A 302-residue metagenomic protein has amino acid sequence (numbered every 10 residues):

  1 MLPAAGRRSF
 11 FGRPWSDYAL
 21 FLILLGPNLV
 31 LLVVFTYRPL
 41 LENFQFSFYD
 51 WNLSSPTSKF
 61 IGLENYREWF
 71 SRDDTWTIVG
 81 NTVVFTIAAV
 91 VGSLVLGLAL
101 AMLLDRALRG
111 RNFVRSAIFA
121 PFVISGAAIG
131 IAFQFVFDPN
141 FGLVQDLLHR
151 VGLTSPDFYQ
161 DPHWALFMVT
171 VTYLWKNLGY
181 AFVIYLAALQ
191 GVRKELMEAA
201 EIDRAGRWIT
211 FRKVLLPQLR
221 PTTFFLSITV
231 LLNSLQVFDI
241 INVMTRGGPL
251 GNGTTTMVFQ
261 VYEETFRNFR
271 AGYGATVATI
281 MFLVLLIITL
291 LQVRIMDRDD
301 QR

Functional and structural regions predicted by a protein language model:
M1-W15: Short, Lys/Arg-rich, polar N-terminal cytosolic tail immediately upstream of the first transmembrane signal-anchor
D17-R302: A structural signal for multi-pass alpha-helical bundles of membrane permease subunits that mediate small-molecule
